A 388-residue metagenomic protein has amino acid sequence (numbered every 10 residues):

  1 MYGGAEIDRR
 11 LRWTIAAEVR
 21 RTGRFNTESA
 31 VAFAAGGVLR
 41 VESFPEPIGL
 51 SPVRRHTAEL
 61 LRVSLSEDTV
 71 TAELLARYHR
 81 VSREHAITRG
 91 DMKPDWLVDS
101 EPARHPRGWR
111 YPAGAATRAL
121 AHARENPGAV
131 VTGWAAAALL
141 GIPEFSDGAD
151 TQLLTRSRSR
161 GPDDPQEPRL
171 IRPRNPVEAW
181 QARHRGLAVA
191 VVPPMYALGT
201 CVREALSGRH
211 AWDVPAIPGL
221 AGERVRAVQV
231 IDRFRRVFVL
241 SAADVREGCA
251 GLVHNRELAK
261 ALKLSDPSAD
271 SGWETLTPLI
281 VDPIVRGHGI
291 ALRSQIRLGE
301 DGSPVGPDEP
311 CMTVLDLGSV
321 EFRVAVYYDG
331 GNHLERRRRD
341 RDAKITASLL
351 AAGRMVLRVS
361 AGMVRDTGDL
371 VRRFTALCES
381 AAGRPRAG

Functional and structural regions predicted by a protein language model:
M1-V253, G388: Short gly/ser-rich loop at a beta-strand->alpha-helix junction or flexible surface loop bordering the NTP-binding
S29-A32, G37, S43-F44, P52 (+1 more regions): Surface segments flanking catalytic/ligand-binding clefts of nucleic-acid enzymes
